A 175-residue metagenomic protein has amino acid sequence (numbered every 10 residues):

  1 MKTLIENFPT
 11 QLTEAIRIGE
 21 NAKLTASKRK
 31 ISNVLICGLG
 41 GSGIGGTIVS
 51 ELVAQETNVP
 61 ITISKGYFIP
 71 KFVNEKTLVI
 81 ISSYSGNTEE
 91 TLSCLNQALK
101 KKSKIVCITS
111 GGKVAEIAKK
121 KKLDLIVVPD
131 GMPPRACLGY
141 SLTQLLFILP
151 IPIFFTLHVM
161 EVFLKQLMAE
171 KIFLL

Functional and structural regions predicted by a protein language model:
M1-A22: N-terminal amphipathic/basic leader segments beginning at the initiator methionine
G19-I31: Glycine-rich phosphate/diphosphate-binding loops that line cofactor/substrate pockets in enzymes
K28-L174: Glycine-rich phosphate-binding loops that contact phosphosugars or nucleotide phosphates
